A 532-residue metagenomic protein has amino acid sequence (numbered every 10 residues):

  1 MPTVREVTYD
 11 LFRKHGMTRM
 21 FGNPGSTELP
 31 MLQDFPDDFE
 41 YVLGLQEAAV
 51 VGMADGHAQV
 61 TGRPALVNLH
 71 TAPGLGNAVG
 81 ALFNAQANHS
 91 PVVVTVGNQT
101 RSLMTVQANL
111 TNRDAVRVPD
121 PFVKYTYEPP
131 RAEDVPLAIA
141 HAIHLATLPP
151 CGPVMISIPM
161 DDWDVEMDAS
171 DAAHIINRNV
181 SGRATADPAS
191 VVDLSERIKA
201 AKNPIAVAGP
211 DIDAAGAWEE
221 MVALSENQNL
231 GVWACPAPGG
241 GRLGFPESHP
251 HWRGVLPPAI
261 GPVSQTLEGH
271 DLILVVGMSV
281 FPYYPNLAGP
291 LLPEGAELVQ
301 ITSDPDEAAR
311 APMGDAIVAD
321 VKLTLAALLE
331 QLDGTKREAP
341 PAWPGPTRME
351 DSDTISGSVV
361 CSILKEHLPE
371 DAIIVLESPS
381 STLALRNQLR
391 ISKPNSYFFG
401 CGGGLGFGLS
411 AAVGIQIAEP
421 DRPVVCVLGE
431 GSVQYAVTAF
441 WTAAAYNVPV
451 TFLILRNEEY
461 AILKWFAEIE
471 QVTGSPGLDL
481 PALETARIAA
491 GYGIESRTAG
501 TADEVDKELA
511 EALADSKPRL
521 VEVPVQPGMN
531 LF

Functional and structural regions predicted by a protein language model:
M1-L332, E370, T442, P449-F452 (+2 more regions): N-terminal alpha/beta PP-like core and its mobile active-site loop of ThDP/TPP-dependent enzymes
R5-T18, N23-S26, M31-Q33, A342-D421: Active-site diphosphate/adenylate-binding microenvironment
P24-G25, V96, M160, P236 (+4 more regions): Short, small-residue-rich loop/turn micro-motifs
T95, L103-T111, P258, S264-L267 (+4 more regions): Thiamine diphosphate
P121-Y125, I176-R178, P340-D353, Y492: Short glycine/proline- and acidic residue-enriched helix-loop micro-motifs that form flexible lids or anion-recognition
F122, I363-A372, A489-I494: A structural motif corresponding to the C-terminal end of an alpha-helix and its immediate exit/capping segment
E133, D171, G295-T382, G500-F532: Phosphate/pyrophosphate-binding active-site segments
G209-D213, M349, G429: Conserved short loop/turn motifs at secondary-structure junctions
